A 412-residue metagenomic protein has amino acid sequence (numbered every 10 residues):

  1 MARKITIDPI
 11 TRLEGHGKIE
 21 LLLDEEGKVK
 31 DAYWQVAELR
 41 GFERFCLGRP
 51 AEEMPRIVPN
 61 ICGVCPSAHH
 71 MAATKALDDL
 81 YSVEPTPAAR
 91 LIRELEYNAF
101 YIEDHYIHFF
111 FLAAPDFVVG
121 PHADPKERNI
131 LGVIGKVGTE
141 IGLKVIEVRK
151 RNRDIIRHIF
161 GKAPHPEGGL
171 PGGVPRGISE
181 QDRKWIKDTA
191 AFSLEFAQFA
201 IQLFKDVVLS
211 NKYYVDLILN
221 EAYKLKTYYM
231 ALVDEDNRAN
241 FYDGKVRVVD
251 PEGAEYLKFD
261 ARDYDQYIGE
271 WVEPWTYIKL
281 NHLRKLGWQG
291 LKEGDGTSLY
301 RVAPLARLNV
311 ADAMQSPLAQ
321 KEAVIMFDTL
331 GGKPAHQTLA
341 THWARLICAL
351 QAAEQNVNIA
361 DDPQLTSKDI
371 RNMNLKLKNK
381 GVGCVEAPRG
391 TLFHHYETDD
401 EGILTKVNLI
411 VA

Functional and structural regions predicted by a protein language model:
M1-T391, E401, V411-A412: Active-site bordering "gate/hinge" segments that shape substrate access to catalytic or cofactor-binding pockets
L392-Y396, L404-N408: Extended hydrophobic-aromatic, low-complexity segments
